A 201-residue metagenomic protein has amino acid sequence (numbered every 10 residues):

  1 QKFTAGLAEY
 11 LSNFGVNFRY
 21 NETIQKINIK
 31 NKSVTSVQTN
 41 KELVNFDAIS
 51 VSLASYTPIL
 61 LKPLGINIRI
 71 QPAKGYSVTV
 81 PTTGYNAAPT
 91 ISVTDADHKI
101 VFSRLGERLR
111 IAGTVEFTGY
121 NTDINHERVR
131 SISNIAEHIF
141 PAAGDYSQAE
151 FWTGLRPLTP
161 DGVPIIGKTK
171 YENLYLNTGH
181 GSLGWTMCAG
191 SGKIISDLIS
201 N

Functional and structural regions predicted by a protein language model:
Q1-E9, D123-R128, T186: Short beta-strand to alpha-helix junction loop
Q1-N40, V44: Helical element adjacent to the flavin cofactor pocket in flavoenzyme catalytic cores
Y10-F14, P63, I194, L198: Active-site catalytic microenvironments for nucleophilic, acid-base chemistry
G15-N17, L109, L174: Short, conserved active-site loop motifs that form the nucleotide-linked donor/cofactor pocket
R19, S50, Y175-N177: Hydrophobic/aromatic beta-strand patches that form the interior of the parallel beta-sheet core in alpha/beta enzyme
K26-I29, S33-V34, E42-E172: Active-site substrate-recognition segment that forms the wall of the catalytic cavity or substrate channel
I29-N31, V163-N201: C-terminal lid/capping helical subdomain adjacent to the catalytic/cofactor pocket in oxidative enzymes
